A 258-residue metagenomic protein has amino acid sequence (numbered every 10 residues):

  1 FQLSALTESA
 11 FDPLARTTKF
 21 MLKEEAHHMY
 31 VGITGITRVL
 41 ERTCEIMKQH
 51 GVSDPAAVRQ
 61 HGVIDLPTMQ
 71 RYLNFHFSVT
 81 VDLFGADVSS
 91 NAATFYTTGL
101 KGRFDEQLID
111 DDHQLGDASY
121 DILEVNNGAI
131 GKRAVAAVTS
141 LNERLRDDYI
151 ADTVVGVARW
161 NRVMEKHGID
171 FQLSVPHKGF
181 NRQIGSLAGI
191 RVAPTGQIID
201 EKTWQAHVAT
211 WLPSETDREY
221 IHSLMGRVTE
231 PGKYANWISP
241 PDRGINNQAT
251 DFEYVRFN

Functional and structural regions predicted by a protein language model:
F1-G32: Internal, conserved structured core segments that host functional sites
K23-T37, T43, M47, G51-V52: Extracytoplasmic, non-cytosolic globular domains
K48-N258: Extended, helix-rich structural scaffolds rather than catalytic motifs
